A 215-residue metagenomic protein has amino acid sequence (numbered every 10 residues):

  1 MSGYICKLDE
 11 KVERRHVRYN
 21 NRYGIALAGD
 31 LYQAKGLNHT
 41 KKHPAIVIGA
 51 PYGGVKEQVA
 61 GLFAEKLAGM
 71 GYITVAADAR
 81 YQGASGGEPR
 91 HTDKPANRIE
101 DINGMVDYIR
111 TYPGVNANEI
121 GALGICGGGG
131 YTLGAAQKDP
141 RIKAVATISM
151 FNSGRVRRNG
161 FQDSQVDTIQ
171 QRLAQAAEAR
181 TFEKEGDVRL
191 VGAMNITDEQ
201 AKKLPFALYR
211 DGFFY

Functional and structural regions predicted by a protein language model:
S2-K41: N-terminal cap/lid segment of alpha/beta-hydrolase-fold proteins
T40-P51: Short beta-strand element of the alpha/beta-hydrolase
G53-E65, A79: The serine-hydrolase catalytic nucleophile loop
V59, T92-P113: Alpha/beta-hydrolase active-site loop
K66-G86: Conserved alpha/beta-hydrolase
P113-C126: Alpha/beta-hydrolase fold nucleophile elbow
G124-G134: Glycine-rich nucleophile elbow surrounding the catalytic serine of serine-hydrolase chemistry
L133-Y215: Alpha/beta-hydrolase-fold enzymes
